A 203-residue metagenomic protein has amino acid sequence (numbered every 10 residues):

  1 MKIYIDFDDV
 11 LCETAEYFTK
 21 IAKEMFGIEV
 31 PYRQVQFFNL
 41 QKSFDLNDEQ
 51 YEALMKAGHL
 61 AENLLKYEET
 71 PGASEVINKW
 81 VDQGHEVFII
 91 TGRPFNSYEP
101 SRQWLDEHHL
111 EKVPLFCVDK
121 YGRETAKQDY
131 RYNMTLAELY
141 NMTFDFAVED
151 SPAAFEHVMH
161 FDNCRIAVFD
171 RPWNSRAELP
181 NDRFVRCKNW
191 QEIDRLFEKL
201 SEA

Functional and structural regions predicted by a protein language model:
M1-Y51: Active-site neighborhood of HAD-like aspartate-dependent phosphohydrolases
C12-A15, K20, V87, N96-P100 (+3 more regions): Short catalytic/ligand-binding loop motif for oxyanion handling, primarily in non-cytosolic enzymes, centered on
S43-L60, P114: Short, basic/glycine-rich phosphate-binding loops at helix/coil junctions that contact nucleotide phosphates
A61-I89, P94-R102: Short, acidic loop-to-helix structural element flanking the phosphoryl-transfer center in phosphate-processing enzymes
F95-V148, P152-M159: Substrate-recognition "cap/lid" segment bordering the active-site pocket of phosphatases
E107-V118, T143, L179-S201: Structural recognition of alpha->loop->beta junctions
F146-K188: Acidic, Mg2+-coordinating phosphoryl-transfer loop and its flanking beta/alpha structural elements, shared across
